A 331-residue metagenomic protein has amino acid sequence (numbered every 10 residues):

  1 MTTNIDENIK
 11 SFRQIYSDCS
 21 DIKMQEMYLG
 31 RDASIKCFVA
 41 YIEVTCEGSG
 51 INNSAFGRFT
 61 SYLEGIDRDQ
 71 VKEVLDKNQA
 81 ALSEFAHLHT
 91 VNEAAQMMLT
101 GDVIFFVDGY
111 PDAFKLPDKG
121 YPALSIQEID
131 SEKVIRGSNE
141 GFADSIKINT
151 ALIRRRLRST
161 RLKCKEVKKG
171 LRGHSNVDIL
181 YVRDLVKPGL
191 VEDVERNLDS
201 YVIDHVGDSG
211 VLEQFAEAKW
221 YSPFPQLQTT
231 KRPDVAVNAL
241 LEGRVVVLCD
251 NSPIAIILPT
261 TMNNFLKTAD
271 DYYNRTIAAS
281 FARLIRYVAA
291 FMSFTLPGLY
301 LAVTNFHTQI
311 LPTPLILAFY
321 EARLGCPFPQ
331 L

Functional and structural regions predicted by a protein language model:
M1-M292, T313, L317: Membrane-embedded alpha-helical signal segments
A289-T308, F319-L331: Transmembrane alpha-helix detector for multi-pass membrane proteins
